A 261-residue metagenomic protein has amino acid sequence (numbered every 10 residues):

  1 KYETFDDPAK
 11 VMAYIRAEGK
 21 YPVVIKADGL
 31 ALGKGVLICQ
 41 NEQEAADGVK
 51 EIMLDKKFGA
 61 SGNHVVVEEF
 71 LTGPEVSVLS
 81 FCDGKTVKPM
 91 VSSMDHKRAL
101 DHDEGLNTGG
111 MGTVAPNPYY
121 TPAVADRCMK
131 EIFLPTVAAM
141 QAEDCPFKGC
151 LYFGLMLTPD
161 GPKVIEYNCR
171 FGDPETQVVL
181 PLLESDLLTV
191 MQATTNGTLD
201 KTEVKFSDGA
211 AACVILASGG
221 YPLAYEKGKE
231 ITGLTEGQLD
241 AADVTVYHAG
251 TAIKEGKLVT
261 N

Functional and structural regions predicted by a protein language model:
K1-G35: A conserved helix-loop-beta module that forms one wall/lid of the active-site cleft in ATP-utilizing catalytic domains
P22-I25, N63-V66, D200-T202, G256: A short linear hydrophobic-aromatic micro-motif
K26, G109, V214: Residue-level signal for inorganic ion chemistry
G35-V178: Internal nucleotide-binding/catalytic subdomain
S80, L157, L216-A217, H248: Hydrophobic side chains in beta-strands
M129-L151, N168-A241, A249-E255: Active-site "cap" helix and flanking loop/linker of ATP-utilizing ligase/carboxylase catalytic domains
E255-N261: Short, intrinsically disordered, charge-balanced linker/junction segments flanking boundaries in proteins
